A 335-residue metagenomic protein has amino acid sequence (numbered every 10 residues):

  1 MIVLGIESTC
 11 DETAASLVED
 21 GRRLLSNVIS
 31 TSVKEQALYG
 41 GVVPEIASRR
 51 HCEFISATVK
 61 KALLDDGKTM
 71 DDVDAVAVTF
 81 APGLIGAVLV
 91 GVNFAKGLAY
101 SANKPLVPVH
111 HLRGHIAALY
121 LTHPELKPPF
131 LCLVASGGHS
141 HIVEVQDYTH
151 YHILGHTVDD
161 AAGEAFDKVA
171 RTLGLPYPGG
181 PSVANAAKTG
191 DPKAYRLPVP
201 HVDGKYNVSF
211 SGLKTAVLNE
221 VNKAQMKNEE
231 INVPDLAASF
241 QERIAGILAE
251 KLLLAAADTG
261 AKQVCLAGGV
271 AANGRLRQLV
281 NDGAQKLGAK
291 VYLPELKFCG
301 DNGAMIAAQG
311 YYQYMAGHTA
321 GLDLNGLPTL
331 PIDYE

Functional and structural regions predicted by a protein language model:
I2, S8-T9, S16, S26 (+4 more regions): A short helix-loop
I2-P82, H111, H115: N-terminal beta-alpha supersecondary unit
T69, N185-V264, N273-L287, Y314 (+1 more regions): A contiguous, well-structured pocket-lining segment that forms one wall/lid of small-molecule binding clefts in soluble
M70-F80, T259-V270, Y292-E295: Short glycine-rich phosphate-binding loop at a beta-alpha junction
V78-K104, L121, G274-G283: Short Gly/Thr/Asp-enriched flexible loops that form oxyanion-binding sites at enzyme active sites
P108-V109, N281-I306: Conserved phosphate-binding/catalytic loops in two-lobed NTP-binding clefts
V109-L131, Q309: Conserved phosphate-binding catalytic cores of ATP/NTP-utilizing and phosphoryl-transfer enzymes
H115, P294-D333: Glycine-rich phosphate-binding/hydrolytic loop that grips phosphoryl groups
